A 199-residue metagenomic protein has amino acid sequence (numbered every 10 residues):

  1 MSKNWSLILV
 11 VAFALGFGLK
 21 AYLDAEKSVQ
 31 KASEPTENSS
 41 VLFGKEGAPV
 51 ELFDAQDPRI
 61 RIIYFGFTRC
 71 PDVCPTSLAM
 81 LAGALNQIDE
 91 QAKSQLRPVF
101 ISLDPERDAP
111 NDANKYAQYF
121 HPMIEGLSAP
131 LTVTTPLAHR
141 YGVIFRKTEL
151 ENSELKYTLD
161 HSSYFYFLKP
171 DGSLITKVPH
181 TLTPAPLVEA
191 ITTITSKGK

Functional and structural regions predicted by a protein language model:
M1-F43, I194, G198-K199: N-terminal targeting signals for export/organelle localization
E37-N38, R61, S162-S163: Short loop/turn microsegments at loop-to-beta-strand junctions
G44-K45, K169: Short, acidic, Ser/Thr-enriched surface-loop or helix-capping motifs
G47-A48, S173: Residue-level signal for well-ordered, solvent-exposed loop/turn and beta-edge residues enriched in charged/polar side
E51-S77, L81: Short active-site neighborhood of thiol/selenol oxidoreductases, capturing the structured segment around
L78-L137: Structural microenvironment flanking redox-active thiols in thiol-disulfide oxidoreductases
A92, L182-K199: Extracytoplasmic/luminal low-complexity segments enriched in Pro/Gly and acidic/polar residues that act as flexible
V133-A190: Thiol/disulfide oxidoreductase modules built on the thioredoxin-like
